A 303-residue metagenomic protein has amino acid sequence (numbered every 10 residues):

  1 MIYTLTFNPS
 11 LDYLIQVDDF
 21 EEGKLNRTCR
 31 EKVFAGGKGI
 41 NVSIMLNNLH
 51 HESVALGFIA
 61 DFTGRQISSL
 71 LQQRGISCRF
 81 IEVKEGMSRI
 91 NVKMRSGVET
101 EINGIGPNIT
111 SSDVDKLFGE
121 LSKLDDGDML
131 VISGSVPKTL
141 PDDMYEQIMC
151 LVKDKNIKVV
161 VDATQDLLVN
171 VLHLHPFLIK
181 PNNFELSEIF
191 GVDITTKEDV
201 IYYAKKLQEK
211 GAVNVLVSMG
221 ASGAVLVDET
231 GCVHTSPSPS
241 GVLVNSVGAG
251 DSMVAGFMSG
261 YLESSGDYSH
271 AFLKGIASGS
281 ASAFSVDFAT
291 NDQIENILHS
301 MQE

Functional and structural regions predicted by a protein language model:
M1-G23: Positively charged, low-complexity intrinsically disordered leader regions
R27-M87: Substrate-binding N-lobe of the ribokinase-like
N47, K153, L262: Gly/Ala-rich phosphate-binding loop of Rossmann-like dinucleotide-binding domains, activating on the conserved
V83, K93-D126: Conserved phosphate-binding/catalytic loop of the ribokinase/pfkB sugar-kinase fold
E101-N103, D128-G134, D162, K180-E185: Short beta-strands and strand-loop turn motifs
D115-F118, D142-M149, T195-I201, S236-G241: Charged helix-capping and loop-helix junction motifs
E146-T230: Conserved phosphate/ATP/ADP-binding segment of small-molecule kinases
K197-E303: Conserved phosphate-binding/catalytic region of the ribokinase-like
